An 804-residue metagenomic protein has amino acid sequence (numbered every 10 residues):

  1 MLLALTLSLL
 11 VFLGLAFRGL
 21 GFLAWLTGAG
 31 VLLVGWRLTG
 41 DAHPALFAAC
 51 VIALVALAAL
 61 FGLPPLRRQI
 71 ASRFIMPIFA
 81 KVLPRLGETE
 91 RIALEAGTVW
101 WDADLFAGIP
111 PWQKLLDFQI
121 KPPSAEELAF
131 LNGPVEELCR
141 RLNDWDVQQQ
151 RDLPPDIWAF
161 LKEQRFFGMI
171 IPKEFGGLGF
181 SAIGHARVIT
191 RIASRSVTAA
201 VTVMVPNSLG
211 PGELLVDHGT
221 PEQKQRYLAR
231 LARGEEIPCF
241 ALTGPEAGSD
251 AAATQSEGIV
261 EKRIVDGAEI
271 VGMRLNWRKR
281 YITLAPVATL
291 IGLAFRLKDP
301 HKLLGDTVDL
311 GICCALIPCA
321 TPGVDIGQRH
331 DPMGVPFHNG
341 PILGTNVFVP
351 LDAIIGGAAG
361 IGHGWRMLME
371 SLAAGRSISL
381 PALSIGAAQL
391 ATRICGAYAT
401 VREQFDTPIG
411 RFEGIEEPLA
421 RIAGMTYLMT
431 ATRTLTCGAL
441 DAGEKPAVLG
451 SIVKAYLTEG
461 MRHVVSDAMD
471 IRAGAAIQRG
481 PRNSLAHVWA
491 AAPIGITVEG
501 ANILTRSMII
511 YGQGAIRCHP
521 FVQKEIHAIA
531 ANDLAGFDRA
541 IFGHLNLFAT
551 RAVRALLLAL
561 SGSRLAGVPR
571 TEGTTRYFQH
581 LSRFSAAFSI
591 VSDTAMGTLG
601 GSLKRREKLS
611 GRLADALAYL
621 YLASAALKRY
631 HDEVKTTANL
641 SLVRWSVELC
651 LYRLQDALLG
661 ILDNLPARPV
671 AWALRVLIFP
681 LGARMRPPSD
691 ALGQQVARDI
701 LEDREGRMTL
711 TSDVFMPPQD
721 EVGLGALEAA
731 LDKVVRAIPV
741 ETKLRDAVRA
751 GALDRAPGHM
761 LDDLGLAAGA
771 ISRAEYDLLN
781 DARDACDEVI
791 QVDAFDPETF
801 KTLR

Functional and structural regions predicted by a protein language model:
L5-G14, W25-W36, F47-P206, E213 (+4 more regions): Amphipathic, small/basic residue-rich leader segments at the start of a protein or domain
K121-E136, L142-Q164, A193, L215-D266 (+3 more regions): Gly/Pro-rich turn-and-neighbor structural signature
A268-D325: A short core secondary-structure module
P322-F348: Flexible, small-/acidic-enriched active-site or ligand-binding loops
L343-R376, R393-G410, A552-G573, F584-K604: A glycine-rich, basic-preceded beta-loop-alpha segment at the flavin cofactor/substrate interface of flavin-utilizing
G364, A476-T574, P669-G758: Glycine-rich phosphate/cofactor-binding loops in nucleotide/flavin-utilizing enzymes
V401-E417, H631, K635: Terminal amphipathic helices with adjacent charged low-complexity linkers/tails
T426-Y456, M469-I477, G600, L622-Q655 (+1 more regions): C-terminal helix-coil-helix/basic helical segment that borders enzyme active sites and/or dimer interfaces and provides
